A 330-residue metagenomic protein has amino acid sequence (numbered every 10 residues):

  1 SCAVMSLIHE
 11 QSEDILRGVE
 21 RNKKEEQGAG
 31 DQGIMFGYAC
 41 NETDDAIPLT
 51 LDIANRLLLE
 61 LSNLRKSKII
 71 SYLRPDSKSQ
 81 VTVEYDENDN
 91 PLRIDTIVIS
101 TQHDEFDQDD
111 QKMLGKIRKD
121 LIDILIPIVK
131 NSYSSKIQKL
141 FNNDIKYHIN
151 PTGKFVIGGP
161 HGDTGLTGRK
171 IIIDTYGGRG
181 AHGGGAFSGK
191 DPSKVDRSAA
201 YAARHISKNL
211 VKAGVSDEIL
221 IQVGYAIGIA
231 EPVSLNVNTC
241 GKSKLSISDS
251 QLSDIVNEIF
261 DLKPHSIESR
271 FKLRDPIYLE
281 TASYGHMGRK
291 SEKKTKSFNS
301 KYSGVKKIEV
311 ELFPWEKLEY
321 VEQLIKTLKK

Functional and structural regions predicted by a protein language model:
S1-V156, S283, G288-E292, G304-K329: Glycine-rich, mobile lid/loop segments that gate access to catalytic sites or pores
I8-Q11, Y85-E87, G153, R179 (+2 more regions): Acidic, glycine-rich active-site loops and adjacent beta-strand->loop/helix elements that engage anionic groups
A39-L59, K190-G214: Alpha-helical support elements that line or immediately flank enzyme active sites and cofactor-binding pockets
V83, T101, T175, T239-G241: Flexible glycine-/small-residue-rich
R93-D104, R179-S188, I229-V237: Short acidic (Asp/Glu) and glycine-rich catalytic loops that position anionic groups and cofactors
Q108-L210: Glycine-rich anion/phosphate-binding loop at the beta-strand->alpha-helix junction
F141, T167, A213-D217, I227-E231: A structural signal for short secondary-structure junctions
E218, Y225-K330: Internal helix-turn-beta structural module
